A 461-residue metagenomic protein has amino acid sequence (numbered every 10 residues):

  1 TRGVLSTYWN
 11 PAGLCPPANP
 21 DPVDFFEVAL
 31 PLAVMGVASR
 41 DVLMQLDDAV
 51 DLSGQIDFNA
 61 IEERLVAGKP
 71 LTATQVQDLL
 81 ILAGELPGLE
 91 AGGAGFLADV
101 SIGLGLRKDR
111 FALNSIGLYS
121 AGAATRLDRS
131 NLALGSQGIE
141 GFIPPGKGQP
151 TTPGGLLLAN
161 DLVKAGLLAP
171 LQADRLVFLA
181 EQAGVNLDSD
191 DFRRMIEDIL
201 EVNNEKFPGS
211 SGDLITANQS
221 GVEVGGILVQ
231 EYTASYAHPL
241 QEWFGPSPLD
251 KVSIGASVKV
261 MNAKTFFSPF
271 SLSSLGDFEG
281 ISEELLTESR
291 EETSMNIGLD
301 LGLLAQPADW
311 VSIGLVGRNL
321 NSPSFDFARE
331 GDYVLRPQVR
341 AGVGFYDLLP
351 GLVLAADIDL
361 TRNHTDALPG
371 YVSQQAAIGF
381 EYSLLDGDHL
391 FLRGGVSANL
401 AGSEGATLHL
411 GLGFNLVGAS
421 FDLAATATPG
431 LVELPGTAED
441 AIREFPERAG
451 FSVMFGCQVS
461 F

Functional and structural regions predicted by a protein language model:
T1-F461: Subset of outer-membrane beta-barrel
